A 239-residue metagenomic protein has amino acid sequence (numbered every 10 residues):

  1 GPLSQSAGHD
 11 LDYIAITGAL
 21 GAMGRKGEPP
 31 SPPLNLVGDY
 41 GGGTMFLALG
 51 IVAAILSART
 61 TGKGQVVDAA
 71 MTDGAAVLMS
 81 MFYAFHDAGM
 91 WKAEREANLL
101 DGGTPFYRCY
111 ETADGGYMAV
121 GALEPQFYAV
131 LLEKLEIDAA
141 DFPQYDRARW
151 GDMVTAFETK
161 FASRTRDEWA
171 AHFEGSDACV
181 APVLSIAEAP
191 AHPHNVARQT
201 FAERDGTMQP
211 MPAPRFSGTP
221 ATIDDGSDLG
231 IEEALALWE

Functional and structural regions predicted by a protein language model:
G1-M118, A122: Active-site-adjacent "lid/gating" segments in soluble enzymes
S4-Q5, G151-M153, H192-V196: Short secondary-structure transition/capping segments
H86-A97, H192-R204: Short, surface-exposed loop/helix-turn segments at secondary-structure junctions that function as lids/hinges flanking
D101, F106-S176, V180: Aromatic-enriched alpha-helical interface/lid elements that frame and gate functional surfaces
E124-P125, E188, A221: Short, glycine-/Ser/Thr-/acidic-enriched flexible segments
R147, T200-E239: Flexible, small-/acidic-enriched active-site or ligand-binding loops
E174-V196: Conserved PLP cofactor-binding pocket of PLP-dependent enzymes
